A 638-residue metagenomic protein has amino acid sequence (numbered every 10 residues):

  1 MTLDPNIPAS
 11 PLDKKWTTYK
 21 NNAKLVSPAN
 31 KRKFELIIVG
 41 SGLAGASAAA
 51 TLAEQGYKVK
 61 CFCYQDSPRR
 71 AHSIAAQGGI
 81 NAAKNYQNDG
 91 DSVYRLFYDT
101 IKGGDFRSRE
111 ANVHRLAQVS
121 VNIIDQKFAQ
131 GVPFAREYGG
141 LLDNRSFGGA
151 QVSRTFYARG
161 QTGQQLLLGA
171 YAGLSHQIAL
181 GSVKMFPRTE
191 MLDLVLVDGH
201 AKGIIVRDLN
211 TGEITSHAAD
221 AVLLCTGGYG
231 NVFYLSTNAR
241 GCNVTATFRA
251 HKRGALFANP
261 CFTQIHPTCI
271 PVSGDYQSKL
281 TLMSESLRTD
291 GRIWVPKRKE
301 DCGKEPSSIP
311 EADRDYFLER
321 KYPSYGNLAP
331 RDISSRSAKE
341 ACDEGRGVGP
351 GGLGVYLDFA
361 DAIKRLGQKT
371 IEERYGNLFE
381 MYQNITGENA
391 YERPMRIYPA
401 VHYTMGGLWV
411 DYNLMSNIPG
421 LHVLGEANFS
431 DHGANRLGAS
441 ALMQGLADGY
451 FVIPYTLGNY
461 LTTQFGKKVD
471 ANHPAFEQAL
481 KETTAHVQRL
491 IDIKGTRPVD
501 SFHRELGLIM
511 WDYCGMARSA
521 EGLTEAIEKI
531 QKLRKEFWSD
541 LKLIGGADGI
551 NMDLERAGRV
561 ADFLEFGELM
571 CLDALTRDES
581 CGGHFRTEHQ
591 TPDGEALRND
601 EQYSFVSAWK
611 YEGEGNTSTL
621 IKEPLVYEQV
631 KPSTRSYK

Functional and structural regions predicted by a protein language model:
M1-L36, E54, T634-R635: Extreme N-terminal leader/targeting segments of oxidoreductases
R32-F34, G212-A221, N417: Core beta-strand elements of the Rossmann-like FAD/NAD(P) dinucleotide-binding domain in flavoenzyme oxidoreductases
L36-C61: N-terminal Rossmann-like FAD-binding beta1-loop-alpha1 element of flavoenzymes
E54-A76: Glycine-rich FAD pyrophosphate-binding loop
I123-E213, C225, C269-L280, R288: Conserved redox-cofactor binding core of oxidoreductases
A221-L280, N435-Y455: Glycine-rich loop(s) and the adjacent beta-strand/alpha-helix scaffold that form part
R249, L256-N384, Y455-N459: An anion/pyrophosphate-binding glycine-rich loop and adjacent beta-alpha core in soluble alpha-beta enzymes
N459-I550: Long, amphipathic alpha-helical stalk/connector segments used for oligomerization, subunit docking, or mechanical
